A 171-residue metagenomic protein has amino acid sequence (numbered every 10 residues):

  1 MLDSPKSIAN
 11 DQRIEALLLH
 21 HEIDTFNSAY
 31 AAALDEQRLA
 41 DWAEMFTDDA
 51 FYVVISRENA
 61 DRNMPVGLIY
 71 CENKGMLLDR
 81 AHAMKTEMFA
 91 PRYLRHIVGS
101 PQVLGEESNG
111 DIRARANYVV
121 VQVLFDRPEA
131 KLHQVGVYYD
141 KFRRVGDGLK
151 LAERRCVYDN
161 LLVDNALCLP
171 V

Functional and structural regions predicted by a protein language model:
M1-A40, E44-D48: Short, low-complexity N-terminal intrinsically disordered segments enriched in polar/charged residues
L2-I8, R95, Q102-V171: A beta-strand edge to alpha-helix "cap/lid" segment located at domain peripheries
E15-L18, P65, A130: Conserved aromatic-histidine-acidic binding/catalytic patches
H21-D24, L68, G75, H133: A generic "alpha-helical surface" signal
Y30-A32, K85-R92, D126-E129: Short helix-to-loop capping/linker segments positioned immediately adjacent to catalytic or ligand/cofactor-binding
A33-D41, A90-R92, D147-L149: Surface-exposed helix-capping loop/turn segments at secondary-structure junctions
D48-N117: A solvent-exposed, acidic/Ser-Thr-rich amphipathic alpha-helical stretch
